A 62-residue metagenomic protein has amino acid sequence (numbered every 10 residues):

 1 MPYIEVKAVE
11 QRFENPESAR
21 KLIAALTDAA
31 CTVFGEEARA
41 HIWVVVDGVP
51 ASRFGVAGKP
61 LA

Functional and structural regions predicted by a protein language model:
M1-A62: A domain-level signal for the structural core that forms small-molecule/cofactor-binding pockets and catalytic centers
